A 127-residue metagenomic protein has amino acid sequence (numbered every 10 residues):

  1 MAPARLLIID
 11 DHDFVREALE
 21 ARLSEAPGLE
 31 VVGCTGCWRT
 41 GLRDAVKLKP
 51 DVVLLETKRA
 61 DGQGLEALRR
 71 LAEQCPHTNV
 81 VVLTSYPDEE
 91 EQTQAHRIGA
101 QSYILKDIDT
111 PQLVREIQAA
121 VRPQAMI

Functional and structural regions predicted by a protein language model:
A2-V15, L19-L23: Conserved acidic segment of CheY-like receiver
G36-V52: Acidic, metal-coordinating helix/loop segments flanking the phosphotransfer/catalytic sites of two-component signaling
W38, L54-L68: Conserved phosphotransfer microenvironments
L65-H77: Short amphipathic alpha-helix used as the core "switch/output" element in two-component signaling
Y86-P87: Short, conserved "switch-loop" micro-motifs in signal-transduction and mechanochemical regulators
E90, I108-Q118, A125: C-terminal output helix
